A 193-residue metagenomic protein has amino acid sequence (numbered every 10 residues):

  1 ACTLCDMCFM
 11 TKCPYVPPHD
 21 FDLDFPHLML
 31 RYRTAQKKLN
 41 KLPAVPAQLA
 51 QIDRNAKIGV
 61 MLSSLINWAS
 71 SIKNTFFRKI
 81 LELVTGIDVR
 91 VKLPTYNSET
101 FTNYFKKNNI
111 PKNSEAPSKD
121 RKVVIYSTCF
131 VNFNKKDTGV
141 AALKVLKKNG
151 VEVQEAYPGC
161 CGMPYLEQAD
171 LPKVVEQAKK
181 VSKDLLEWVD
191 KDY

Functional and structural regions predicted by a protein language model:
A1-G159, Y165-Y193: Iron-sulfur-cluster electron-transfer modules
